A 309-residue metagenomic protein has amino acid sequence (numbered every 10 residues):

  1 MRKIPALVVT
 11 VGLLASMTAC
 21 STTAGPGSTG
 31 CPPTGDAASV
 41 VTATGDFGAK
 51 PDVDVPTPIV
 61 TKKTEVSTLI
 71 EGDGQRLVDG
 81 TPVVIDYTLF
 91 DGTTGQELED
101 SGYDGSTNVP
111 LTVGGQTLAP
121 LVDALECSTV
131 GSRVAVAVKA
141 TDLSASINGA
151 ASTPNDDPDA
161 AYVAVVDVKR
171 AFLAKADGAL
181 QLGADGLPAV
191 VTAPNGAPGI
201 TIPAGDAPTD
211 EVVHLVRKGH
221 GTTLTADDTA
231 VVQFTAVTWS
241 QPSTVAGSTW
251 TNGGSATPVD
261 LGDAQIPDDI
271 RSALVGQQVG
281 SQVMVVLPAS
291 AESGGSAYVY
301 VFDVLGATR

Functional and structural regions predicted by a protein language model:
R2-R309: Cross-family detector of peptidyl-prolyl cis-trans isomerase
